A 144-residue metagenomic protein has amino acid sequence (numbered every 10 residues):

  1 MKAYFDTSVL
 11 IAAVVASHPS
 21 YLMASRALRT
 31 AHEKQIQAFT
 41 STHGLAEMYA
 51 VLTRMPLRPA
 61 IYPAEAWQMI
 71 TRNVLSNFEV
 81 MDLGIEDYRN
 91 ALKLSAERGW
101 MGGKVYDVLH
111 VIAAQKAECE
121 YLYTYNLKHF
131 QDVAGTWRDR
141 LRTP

Functional and structural regions predicted by a protein language model:
M1-T40, M55-Q68, D132: Short, well-structured N-terminal submotif of metal-dependent ribonuclease cores
K2, V111-P144: Acidic, PIN/NYN-like endoribonuclease modules and their adjacent C-terminal/linker elements
T30-A31, N73, L94, R98 (+1 more regions): Hydrophobic helix-cap positions at the C-terminus of alpha-helices in RecA-like/P-loop ATPase nucleotide-binding cores
E33-K34, R54-R58, L75-S76, E97-W100: General structural signal for alpha-helix termini and helix-helix connectors
F39, M81, R142: General small-molecule cofactor/ligand-binding pocket signal
F39-T42, T124: Short beta-strand segments at enzyme active-site cores
E79-L127: Active-site neighborhoods of divalent-metal-dependent phosphate/nucleic-acid chemistry enzymes
